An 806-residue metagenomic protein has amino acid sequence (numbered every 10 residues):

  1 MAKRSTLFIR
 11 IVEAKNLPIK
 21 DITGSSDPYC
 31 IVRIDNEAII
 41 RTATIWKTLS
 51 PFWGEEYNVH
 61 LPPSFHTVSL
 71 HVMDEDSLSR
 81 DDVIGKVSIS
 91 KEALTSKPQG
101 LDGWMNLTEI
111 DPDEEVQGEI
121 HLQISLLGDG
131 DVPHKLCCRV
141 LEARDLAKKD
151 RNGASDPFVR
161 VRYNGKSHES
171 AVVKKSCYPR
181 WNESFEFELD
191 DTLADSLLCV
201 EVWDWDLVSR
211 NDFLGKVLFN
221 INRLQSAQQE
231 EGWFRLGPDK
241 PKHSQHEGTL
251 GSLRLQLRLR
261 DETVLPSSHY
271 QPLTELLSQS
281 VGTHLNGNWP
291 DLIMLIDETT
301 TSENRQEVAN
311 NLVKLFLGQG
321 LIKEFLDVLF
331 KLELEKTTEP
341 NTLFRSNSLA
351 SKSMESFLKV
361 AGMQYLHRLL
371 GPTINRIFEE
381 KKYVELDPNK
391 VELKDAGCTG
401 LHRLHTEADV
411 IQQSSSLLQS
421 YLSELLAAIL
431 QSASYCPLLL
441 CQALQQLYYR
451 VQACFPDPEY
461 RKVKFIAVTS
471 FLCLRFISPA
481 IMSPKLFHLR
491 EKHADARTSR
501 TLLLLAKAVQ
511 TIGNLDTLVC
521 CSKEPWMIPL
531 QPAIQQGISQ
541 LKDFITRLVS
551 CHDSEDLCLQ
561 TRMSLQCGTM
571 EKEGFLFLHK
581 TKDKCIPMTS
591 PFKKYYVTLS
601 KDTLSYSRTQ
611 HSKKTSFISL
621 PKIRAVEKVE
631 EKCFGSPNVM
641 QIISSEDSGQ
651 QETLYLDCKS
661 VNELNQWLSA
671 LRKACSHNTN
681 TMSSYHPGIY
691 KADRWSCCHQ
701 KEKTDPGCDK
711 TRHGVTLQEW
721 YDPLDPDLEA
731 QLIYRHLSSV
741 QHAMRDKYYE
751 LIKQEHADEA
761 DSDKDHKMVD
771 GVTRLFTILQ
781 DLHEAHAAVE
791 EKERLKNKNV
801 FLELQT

Functional and structural regions predicted by a protein language model:
M1-P28, L61-P63, E114-D156, L253 (+3 more regions): C2/C2-like lipid-binding beta-sandwich modules
T6-L49, D76, C138-Y178, D206 (+2 more regions): Calcium-regulated, polybasic anionic-phospholipid
I9, C30, W53-A93, C138 (+8 more regions): Eukaryotic beta-sheet cores, primarily in C2 and C2-like/PH beta-sandwich modules
P18-I22, I40-T44, F52, V68-H71 (+24 more regions): Intrinsically disordered, low-complexity regions enriched in proline, serine, glycine and charged residues
G24, P28-C30, Y57, G153 (+5 more regions): Polybasic phosphoinositide-binding surfaces of eukaryotic membrane-targeting domains
V32, K91-D102, P112-E115, V161 (+4 more regions): Pleckstrin homology
T42-K47, F52-N58, S69-L126, A171-K175 (+3 more regions): C2 and C2-like phospholipid-binding beta-sandwich domains
E109-D111, A194, K216-K593, S600-K601 (+3 more regions): Extended alpha-helical scaffold/tether regions of large eukaryotic proteins that assemble membrane-trafficking
